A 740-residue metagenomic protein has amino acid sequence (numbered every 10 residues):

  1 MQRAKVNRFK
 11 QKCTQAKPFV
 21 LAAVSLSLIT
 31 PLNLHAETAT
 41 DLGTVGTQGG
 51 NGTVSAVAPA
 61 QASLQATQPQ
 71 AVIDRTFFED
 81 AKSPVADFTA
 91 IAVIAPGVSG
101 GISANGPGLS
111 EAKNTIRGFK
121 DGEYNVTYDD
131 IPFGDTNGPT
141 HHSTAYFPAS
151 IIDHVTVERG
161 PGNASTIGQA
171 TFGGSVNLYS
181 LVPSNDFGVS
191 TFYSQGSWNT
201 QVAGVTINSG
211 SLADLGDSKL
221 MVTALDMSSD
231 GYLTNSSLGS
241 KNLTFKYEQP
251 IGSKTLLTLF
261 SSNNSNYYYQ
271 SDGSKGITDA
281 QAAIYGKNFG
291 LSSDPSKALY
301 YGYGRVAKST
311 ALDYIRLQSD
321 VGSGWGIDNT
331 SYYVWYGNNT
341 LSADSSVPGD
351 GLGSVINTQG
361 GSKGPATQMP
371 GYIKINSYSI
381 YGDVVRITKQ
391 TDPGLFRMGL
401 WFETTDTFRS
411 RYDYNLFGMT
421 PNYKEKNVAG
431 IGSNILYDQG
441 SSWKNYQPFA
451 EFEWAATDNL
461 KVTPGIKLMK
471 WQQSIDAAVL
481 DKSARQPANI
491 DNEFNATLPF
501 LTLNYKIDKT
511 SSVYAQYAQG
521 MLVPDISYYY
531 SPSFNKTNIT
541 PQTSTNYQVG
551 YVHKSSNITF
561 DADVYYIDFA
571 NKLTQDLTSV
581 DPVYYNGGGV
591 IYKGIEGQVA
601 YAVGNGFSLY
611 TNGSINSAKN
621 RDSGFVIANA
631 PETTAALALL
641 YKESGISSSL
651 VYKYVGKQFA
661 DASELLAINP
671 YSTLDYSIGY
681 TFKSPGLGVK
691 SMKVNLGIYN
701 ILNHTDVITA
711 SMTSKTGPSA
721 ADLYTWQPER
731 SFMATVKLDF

Functional and structural regions predicted by a protein language model:
S55, D80, A86-P132: Extracytoplasmic beta-strand/coil segments of soluble accessory domains associated with Gram-negative outer-membrane
V72, K113-P161, V222: Periplasmic plug
Y146-S190: A beta-strand signature from Gram-negative outer-membrane beta-barrel systems, especially the internal plug domain
G188-S190, S194-S228, Y232-D272, R305-D320 (+3 more regions): Transmembrane beta-barrel wall of Gram-negative outer-membrane proteins
L256, K308-L341, I356-L480, N504-K506 (+1 more regions): Face-selective signature of the C-terminal outer-membrane beta-barrel domain
L317-D320, G326-Y332, Y336-T340, K506 (+8 more regions): Membrane-embedded beta-barrel scaffold of Gram-negative outer-membrane proteins
T457-D458, V462, T559, Y566-A570 (+4 more regions): Gram-negative outer-membrane beta-barrel transporters
Y565, G604, L609, K657-F659 (+1 more regions): C-terminal beta-signal and adjacent terminal beta-strands/loops of Gram-negative outer-membrane beta-barrel proteins
